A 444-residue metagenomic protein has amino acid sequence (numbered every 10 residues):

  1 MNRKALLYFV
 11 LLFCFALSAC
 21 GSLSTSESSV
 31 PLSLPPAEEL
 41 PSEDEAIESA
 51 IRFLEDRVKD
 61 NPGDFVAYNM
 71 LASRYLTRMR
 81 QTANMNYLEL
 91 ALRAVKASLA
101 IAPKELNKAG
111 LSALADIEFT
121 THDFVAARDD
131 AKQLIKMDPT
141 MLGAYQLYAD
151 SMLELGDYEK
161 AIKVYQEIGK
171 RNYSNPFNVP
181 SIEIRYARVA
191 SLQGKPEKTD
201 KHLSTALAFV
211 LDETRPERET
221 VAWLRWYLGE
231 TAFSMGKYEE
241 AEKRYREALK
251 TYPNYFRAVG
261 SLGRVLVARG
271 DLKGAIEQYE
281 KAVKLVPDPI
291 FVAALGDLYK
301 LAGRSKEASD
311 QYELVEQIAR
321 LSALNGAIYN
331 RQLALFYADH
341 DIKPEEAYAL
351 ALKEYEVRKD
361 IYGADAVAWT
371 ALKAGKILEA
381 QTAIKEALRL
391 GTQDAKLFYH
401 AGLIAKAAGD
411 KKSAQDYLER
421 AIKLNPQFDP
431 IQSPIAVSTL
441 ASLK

Functional and structural regions predicted by a protein language model:
C20-A109, T120, D129, P426-D429 (+1 more regions): N-terminal leader/linker segments that initiate helical-solenoid repeat arrays
E55-D64, A97-A109, K170-F177, A208-V221 (+1 more regions): Flexible helix-coil transition and linker loops at the boundaries of alpha-helical arrays
P62, V66-N69, E105, P139 (+8 more regions): Residue signature of alpha-solenoid helical repeat architecture, marking inter-repeat boundaries and helix-start
A67, N107-G110, A144, N178 (+9 more regions): TPR alpha-solenoid repeat register
M70, A113, L147, R185 (+9 more regions): Canonical tetratricopeptide repeat
S73, R80, D116, D150 (+8 more regions): Residue-level recognition of tetratricopeptide repeat
T77, N84, T120, E154-L155 (+9 more regions): Register position in tetratricopeptide repeats
